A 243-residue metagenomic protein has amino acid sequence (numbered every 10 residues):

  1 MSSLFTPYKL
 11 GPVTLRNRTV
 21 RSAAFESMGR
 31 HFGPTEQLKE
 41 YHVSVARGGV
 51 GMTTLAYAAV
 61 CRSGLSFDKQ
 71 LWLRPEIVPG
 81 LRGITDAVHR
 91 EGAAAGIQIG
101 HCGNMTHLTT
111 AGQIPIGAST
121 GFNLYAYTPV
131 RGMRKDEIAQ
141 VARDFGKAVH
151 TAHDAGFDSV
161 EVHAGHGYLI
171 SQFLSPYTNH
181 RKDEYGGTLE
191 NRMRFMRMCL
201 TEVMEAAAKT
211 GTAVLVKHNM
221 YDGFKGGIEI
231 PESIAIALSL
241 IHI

Functional and structural regions predicted by a protein language model:
M1-G100, V141, V149: N-terminal capping/small domains of soluble enzymes
A24-E36, K69-W72, Y127-D144, M220-I230: Active-site mouth loops of central-metabolism enzymes
F25, A59, H101-G103, A164-H166 (+1 more regions): Active-site-proximal loop/turn and secondary-structure-junction residues that shape catalytic pockets, frequently
F32, G186-M198, M220-L238: Active-site glycine- and acidic-residue-rich loops that bind and position anionic ligands or nucleotide-like cofactors
C61, D68, L108-M133, Q172-M193: Aromatic- and acidic-residue-enriched carbohydrate-binding clefts of CAZyme catalytic domains
Q70-A93, H180-A213: Alpha-helix-loop-beta-strand connector modules within alpha/beta enzyme cores
D86, G100-F157: Non-globular sequence segments
I241-I243: Conserved small/polar residues in nucleotide/adenosyl-binding loops
